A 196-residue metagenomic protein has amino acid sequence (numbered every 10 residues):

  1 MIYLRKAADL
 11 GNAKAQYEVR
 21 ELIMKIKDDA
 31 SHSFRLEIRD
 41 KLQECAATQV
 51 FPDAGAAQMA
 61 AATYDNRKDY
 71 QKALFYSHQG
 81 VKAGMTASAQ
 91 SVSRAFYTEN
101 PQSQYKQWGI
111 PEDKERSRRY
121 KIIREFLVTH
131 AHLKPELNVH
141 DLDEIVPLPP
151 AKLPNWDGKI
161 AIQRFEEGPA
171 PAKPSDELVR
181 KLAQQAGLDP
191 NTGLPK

Functional and structural regions predicted by a protein language model:
M1-L10, K14, E18, I23 (+2 more regions): Long, low-complexity, intrinsically disordered N-terminal extensions of eukaryotic proteins, enriched
M1-Y3, D29-L42, R67-Y76, E112-R116: Structural signature of tandem alpha-helical TPR/SEL1-like repeats, specifically the intra-repeat loop/turn
R5, E21, Q43-A46, A62 (+1 more regions): Amphipathic alpha-helical repeat scaffolds
A8, D40, L74-T86, S93-H130: TPR/TPR-like (Sel1-like) alpha-helical repeat modules
D9-K14, V19, I26-K27, T48-A57 (+4 more regions): Short helix-capping/linker turns of helical repeat alpha-solenoids
R20-H32, A62-Q71, S93, Y97-G109: Short coil/turn linking the two alpha-helices of tandem helical-hairpin repeats
E21-L22, A54-A60, S91-T98, H130-H132 (+1 more regions): Hydrophobic transmembrane alpha-helix bundles
Q102-K196: Terminal, low-structured helical/coil segments at or just beyond the last alpha-helical repeat
